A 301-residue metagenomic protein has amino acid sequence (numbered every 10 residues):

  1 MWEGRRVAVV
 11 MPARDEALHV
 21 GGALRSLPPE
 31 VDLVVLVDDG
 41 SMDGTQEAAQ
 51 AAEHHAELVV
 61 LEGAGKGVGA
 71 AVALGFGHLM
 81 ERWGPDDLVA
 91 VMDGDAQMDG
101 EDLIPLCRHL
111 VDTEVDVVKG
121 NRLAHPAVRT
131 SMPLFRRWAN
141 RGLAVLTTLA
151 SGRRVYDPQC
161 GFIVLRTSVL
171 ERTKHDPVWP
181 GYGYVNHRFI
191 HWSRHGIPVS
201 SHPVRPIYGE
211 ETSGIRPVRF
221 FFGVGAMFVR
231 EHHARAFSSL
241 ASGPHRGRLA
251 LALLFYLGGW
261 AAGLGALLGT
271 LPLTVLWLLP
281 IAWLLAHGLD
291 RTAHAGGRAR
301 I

Functional and structural regions predicted by a protein language model:
M1-S26: N-proximal low-complexity "stem/linker" segments adjacent to membrane-targeting elements
M1-W2, W179, G183-I301: Hydrophobic helical membrane-anchoring modules
R6-A8, L33, H187: Cell-envelope/extracellular polymer assembly enzymes that use nucleotide-activated donors
M11, D32-S41, L61-E62: Short beta-strand/loop segment that forms part of the nucleotide-sugar
E16-H19, S41, V68, D99: Donor nucleotide-sugar binding loop of glycosyltransferases
L18-G22, D43-A52: Acidic helix N-cap motif at the loop->helix transition within catalytic regions of sugar-transfer enzymes
D38-E47, A96: A conserved acidic beta->alpha catalytic loop
V59, G63-E81, L88-V91, G100-Y182 (+1 more regions): Acceptor/aglycone-binding surface of glycosyltransferases and processive sugar-polymer synthases
